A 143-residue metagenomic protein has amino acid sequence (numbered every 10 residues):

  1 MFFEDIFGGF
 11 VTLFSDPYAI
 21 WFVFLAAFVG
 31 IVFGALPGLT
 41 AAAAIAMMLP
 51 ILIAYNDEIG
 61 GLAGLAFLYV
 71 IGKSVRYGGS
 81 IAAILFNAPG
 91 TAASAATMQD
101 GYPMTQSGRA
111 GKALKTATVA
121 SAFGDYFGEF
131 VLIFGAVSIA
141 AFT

Functional and structural regions predicted by a protein language model:
M1-L62, A141-T143: Helix-loop-helix hairpins and the membrane-proximal interhelical loops of multi-pass alpha-helical transport proteins
T12, A96-S107: Short amphipathic alpha-helical coupling elements at transmembrane boundaries
I31, M47-P50, L68-R76, A117-A122: Transmembrane helix-bundle signature of multi-pass membrane transporters/permeases
V32-A43, I84-A95, F127-V131: Short helix-coil transition sites and intra-membrane helix breaks within transmembrane domains of multi-pass
E58-A66, P103-A120: Membrane-interface alpha-helices at helix entry/exit sites of multi-pass transporters
L62-I81, T105, F127, V131-G135: Small-residue-rich hydrophobic segments that form or flank transmembrane alpha-helices in multi-pass membrane proteins
V70-Q99: Juxtamembrane transmembrane-helix boundary signature
A113-T143: Membrane-embedded alpha-helical modules
